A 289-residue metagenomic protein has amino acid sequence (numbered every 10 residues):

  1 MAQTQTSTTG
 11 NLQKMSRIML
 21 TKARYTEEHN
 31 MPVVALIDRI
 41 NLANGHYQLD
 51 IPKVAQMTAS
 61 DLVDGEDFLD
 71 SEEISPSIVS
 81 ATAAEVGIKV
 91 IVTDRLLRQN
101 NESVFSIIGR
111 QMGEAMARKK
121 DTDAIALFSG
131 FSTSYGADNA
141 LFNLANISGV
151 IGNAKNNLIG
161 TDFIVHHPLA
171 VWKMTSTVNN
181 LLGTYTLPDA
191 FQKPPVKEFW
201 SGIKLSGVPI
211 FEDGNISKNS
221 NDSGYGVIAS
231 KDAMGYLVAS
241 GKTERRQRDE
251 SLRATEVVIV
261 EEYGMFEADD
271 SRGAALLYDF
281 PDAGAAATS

Functional and structural regions predicted by a protein language model:
M1-P76, M234, A287: N-terminal "assembly arms/tails" that initiate or stabilize quaternary assembly in self-assembling proteins
A59-L62, N100-N101, K173-S176, F266-A268: Short helix/loop capping segments that flank catalytic or ligand/cofactor-binding pockets
S77-Q99: Short acidic, glycine/tyrosine-flanked loop/strand segments centered on an H-E-D-like triad
T93-G160, L276-S289: Alpha-helical scaffold segments that mediate packing/assembly in large oligomeric complexes
N100-I107, S223, R245, D249: Short alpha-helix boundary/capping segments
A145, G152-A239: Extended oligomerization regions of viral-like shell subunits
G241-S289: Extended, compositionally biased alpha-helical segments that mediate assembly or anchoring
